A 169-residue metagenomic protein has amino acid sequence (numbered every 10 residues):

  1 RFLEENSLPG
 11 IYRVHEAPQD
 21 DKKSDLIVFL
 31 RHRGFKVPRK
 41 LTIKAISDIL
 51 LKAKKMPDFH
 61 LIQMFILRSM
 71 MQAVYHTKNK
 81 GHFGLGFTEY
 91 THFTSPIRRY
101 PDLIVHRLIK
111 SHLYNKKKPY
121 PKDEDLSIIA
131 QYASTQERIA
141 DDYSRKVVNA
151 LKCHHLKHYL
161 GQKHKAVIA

Functional and structural regions predicted by a protein language model:
R1: Long, basic N-terminal domains or extensions that often function in RNA/ssDNA interaction or organelle/cellular
E5-E16, R39-K40, K117-K118: Short, glycine/acidic-rich hinge or "gate" loops at secondary-structure transitions that mediate conformational
A17-K23: Short, conserved secondary-structure transition motifs
L26, R31-A169: Structured C-terminal cores of nucleic-acid metabolism proteins
